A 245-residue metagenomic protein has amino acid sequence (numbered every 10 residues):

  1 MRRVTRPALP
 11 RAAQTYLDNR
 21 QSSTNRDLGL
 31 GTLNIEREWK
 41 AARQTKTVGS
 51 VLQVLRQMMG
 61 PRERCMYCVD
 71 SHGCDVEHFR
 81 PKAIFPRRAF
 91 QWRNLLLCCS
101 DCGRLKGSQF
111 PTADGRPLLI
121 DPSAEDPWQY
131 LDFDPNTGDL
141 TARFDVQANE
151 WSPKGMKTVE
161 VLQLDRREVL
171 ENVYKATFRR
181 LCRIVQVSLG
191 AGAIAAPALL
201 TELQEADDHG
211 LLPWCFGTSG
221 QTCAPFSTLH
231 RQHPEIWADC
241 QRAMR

Functional and structural regions predicted by a protein language model:
M1-L33, T45-K46, R245: Mixed-charge, low-complexity interaction segments
A12-T15, N34, E38, T47-V51 (+6 more regions): Exposed alpha-helical structural elements
Q21-R64, P86-A89: Short, charged surface segments at domain edges that flank catalytic/cofactor-binding sites
R64-L97, K106-P122, Q129: Histidine-centered nuclease catalytic patch
G103: Polymerase palm active-site segment centered on the conserved acidic dipeptide of motif C
G107-S188: Conserved, surface-exposed functional patches that form binding/active-site neighborhoods
M156-R245: C-terminal, charged low-complexity interaction regions
